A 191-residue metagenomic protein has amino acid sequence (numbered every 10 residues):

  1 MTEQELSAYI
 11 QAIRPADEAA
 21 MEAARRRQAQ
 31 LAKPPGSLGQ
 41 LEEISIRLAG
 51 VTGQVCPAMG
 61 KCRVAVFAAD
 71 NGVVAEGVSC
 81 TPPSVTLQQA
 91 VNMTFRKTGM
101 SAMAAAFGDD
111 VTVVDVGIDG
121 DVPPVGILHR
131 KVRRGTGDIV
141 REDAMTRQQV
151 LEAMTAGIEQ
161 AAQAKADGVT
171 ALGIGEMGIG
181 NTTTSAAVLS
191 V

Functional and structural regions predicted by a protein language model:
M1-V191: N-terminal loops that bind phosphate or other acidic moieties and the adjacent beta-alpha structural core
